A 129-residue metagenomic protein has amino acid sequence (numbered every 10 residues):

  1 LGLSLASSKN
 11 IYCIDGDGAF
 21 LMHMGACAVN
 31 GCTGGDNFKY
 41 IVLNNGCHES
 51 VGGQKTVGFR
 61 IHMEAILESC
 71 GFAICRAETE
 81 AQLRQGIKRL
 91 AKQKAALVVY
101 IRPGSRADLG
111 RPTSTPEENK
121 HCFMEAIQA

Functional and structural regions predicted by a protein language model:
L1-M124: Thiamine diphosphate
Q128-A129: Charge-patterned, long linear interaction tracts outside catalytic cores
